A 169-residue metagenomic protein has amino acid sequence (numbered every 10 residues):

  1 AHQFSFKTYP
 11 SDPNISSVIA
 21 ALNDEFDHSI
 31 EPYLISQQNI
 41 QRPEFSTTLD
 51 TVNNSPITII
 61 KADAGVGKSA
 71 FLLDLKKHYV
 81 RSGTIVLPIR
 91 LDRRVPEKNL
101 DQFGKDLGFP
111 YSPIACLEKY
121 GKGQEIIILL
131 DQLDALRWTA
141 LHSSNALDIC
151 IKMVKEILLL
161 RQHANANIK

Functional and structural regions predicted by a protein language model:
H2-N14: Interdomain "pre-motor" coupling segment immediately N-terminal to P-loop NTPase/helicase cores
S11-N23, S29, Y33-K169: P-loop NTPase signaling cores
